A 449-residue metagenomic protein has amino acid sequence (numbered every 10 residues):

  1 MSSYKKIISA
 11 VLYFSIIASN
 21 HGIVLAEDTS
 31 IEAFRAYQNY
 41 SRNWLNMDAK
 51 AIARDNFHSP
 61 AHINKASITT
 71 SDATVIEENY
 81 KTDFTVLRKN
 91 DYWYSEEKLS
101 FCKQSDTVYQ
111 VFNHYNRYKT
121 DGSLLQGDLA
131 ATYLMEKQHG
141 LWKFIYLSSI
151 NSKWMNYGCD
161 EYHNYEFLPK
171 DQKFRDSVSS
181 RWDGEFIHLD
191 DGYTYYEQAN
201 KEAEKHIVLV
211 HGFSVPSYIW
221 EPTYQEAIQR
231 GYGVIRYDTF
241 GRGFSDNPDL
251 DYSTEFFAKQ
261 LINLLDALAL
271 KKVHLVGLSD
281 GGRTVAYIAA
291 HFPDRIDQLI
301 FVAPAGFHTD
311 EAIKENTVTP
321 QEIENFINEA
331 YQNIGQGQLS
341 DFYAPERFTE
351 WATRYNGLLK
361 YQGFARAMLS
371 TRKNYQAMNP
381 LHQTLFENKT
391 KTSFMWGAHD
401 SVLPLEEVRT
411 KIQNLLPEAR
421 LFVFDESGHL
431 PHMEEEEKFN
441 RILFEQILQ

Functional and structural regions predicted by a protein language model:
G22-R54: Short, low-complexity N-terminal intrinsically disordered segments enriched in polar/charged residues
E77-S123: Surface-exposed, charged secondary-structure patches
Q126-D160: Short beta-strand edge/turn micro-motifs at domain boundaries
E185, R236-V276, D280, R441: Active-site loop/oxyanion-hole signature of alpha/beta-hydrolase fold enzymes
G192, Q198-F244: Conserved HGGG/HGGXW glycine-rich cap/lid loop of the alpha/beta-hydrolase fold
Y287-A290, L299-E329: Flexible "cap/lid" loop of the alpha/beta hydrolase fold
D310-N316, I327-E387: Conserved alpha/beta-hydrolase catalytic His-Asp/Glu region
N388, F394-W396: Short beta-strand/loop motif that positions the catalytic acidic residue of the alpha/beta-hydrolase fold
